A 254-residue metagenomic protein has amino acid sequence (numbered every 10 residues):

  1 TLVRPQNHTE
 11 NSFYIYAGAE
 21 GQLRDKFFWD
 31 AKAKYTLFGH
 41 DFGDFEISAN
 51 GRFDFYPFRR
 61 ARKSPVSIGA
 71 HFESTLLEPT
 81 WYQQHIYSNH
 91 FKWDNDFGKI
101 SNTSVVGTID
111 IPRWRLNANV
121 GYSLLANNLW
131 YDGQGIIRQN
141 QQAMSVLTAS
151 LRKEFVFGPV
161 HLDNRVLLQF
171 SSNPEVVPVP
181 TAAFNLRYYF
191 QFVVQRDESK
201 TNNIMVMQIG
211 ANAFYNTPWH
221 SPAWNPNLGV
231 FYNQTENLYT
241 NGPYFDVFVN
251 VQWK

Functional and structural regions predicted by a protein language model:
T1-K254: Exposed, low-structure sequence patches enriched in small/polar residues
